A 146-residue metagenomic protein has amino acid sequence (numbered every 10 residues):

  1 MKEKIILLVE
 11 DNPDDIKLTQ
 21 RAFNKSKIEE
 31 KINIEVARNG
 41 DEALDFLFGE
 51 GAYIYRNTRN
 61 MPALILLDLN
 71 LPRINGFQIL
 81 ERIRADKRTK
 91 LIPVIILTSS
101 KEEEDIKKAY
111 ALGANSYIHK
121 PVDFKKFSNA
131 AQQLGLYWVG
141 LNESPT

Functional and structural regions predicted by a protein language model:
K2-E3, E30, N60-A63, R88-P93: His-Asp phosphorelay/catalytic-motif detector in bacterial-type signaling
K4-D14, T19-N24: Conserved acidic segment of CheY-like receiver
V36-L64: Acidic, metal-coordinating helix/loop segments flanking the phosphotransfer/catalytic sites of two-component signaling
D68, T98: Active-site residues of response regulator receiver
P72, K90, E102: The feature encodes the CheY-like receiver
N115: Short, glycine/charged-rich "phosphate-handling" switch motifs in NTP-dependent and phosphotransfer domains
K120: A Lys-centered signature of the CheY-like receiver
